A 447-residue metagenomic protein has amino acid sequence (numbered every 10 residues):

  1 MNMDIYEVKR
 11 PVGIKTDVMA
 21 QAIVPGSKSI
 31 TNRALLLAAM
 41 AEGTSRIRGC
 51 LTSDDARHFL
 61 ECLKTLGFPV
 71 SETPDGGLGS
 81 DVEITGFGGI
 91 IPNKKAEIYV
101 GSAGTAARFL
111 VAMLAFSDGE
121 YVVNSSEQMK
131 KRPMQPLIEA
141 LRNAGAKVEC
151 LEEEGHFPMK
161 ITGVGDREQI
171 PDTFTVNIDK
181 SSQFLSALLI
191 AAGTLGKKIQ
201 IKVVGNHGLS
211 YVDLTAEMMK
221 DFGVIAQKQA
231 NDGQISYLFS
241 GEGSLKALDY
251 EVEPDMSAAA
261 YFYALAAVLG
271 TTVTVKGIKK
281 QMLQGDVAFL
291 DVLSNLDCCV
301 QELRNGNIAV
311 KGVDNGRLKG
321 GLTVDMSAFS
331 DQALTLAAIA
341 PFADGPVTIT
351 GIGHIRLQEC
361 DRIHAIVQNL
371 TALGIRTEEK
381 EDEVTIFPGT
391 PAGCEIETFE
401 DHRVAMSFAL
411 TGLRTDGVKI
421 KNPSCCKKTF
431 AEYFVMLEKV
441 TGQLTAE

Functional and structural regions predicted by a protein language model:
M1-E447: Structural preference for solvent-exposed beta-strand-turn elements and adjacent flexible terminal/loop segments within
